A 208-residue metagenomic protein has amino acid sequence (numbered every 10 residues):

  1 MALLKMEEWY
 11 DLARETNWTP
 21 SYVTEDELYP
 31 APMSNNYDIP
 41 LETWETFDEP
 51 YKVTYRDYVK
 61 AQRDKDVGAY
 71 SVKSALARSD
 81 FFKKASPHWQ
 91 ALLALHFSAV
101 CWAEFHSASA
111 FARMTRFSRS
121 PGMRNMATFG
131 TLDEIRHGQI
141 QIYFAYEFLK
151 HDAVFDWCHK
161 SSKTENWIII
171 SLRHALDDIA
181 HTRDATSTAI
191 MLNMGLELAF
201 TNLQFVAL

Functional and structural regions predicted by a protein language model:
M1-H106, D152-V154, S162-T164: Terminal targeting/low-complexity segments that flank the catalytic cores of oxidoreductases
R14, W44, R56, R63 (+6 more regions): Arginine residue identity/basic-tract feature
N17, N35-N36, N125, N166 (+2 more regions): Detector for Asparagine
T19-P20, S86-S118, R183-L208: Alpha-helical bundle segments that constitute or directly flank the non-heme di-iron/ferroxidase center
K52, R56, K60, A94 (+4 more regions): Generic detector of well-ordered alpha-helical segments enriched in charged/polar residues, highlighting helical
A75-F81, S109-F111, I169-A175: Short, functional N-terminal and low-complexity linear motifs
P87-H88, A94-I170: Long, hydrophobic, well-ordered secondary-structure blocks that form the structural core and pocket-lining surfaces
R136, E147, H151-L208: Active-site-proximal alpha-helical scaffolds that flank and shape metal-associated catalytic sites
